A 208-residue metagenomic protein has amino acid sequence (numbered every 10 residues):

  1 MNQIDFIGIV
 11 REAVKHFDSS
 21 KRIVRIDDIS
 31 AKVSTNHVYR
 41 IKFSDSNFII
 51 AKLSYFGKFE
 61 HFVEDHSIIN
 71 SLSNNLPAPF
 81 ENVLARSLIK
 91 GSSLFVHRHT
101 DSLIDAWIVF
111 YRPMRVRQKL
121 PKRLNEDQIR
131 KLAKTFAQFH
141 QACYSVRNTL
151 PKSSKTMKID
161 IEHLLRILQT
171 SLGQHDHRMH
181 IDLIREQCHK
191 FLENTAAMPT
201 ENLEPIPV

Functional and structural regions predicted by a protein language model:
M1-D27: Juxta-kinase regulatory segment immediately upstream of eukaryotic protein kinase catalytic domains
V14-V24, P77-E81, A197-P199: Short secondary-structure junctions
K21-S44: ATP-binding glycine-rich phosphate-binding loop
I50: Glycine-rich ATP phosphate-binding loop
L53, E60-V63, K119-E126, R130 (+1 more regions): ATP-dependent phospho-/nucleotidyl transfer catalytic cores
S54-L103, D127-R130: A conserved alpha-helical element in kinase catalytic cores
S102-R117: Conserved short submotifs of the Hanks-type protein kinase catalytic core that shape the nucleotide-binding pocket
E126-Y144: Amphipathic alpha-helical segments that line or abut small-molecule/effector binding pockets and mediate allosteric
